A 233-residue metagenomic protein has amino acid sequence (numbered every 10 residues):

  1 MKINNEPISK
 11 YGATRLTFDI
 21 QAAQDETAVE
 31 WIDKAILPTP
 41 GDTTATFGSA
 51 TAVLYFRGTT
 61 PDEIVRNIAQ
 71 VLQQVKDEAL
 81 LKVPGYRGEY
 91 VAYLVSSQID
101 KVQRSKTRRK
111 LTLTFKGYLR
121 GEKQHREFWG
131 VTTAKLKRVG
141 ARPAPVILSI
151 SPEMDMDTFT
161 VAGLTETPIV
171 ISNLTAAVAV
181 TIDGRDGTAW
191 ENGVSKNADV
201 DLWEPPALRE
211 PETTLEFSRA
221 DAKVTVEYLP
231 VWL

Functional and structural regions predicted by a protein language model:
M1-S49, R87-K101: Solvent-exposed edge beta-strands and adjacent loop segments that serve as assembly or binding interfaces
K2-P7, R57-Q98: Short, acidic/charged, Gly/Pro-enriched secondary-structure junctions
P7-S9, T43-A45, L72, R104-K106 (+4 more regions): Sterically constrained small-residue positions within well-ordered secondary structures of folded domains
T17, A22-Q24, D77-Q124: Short beta-strand and beta-hairpin "edge-sheet" elements
D33, L37-D62, K106-G121, T213: Oligomerization/assembly interface segments of phage tail-like spikes and tubes
T39-P40, E78-L80, K101-V102, T132-R138 (+1 more regions): Intrinsically disordered, low-complexity boundary segments flanking structured domains
G121-L233: Intrinsically disordered, low-complexity segments enriched in serine, threonine, and glycine
